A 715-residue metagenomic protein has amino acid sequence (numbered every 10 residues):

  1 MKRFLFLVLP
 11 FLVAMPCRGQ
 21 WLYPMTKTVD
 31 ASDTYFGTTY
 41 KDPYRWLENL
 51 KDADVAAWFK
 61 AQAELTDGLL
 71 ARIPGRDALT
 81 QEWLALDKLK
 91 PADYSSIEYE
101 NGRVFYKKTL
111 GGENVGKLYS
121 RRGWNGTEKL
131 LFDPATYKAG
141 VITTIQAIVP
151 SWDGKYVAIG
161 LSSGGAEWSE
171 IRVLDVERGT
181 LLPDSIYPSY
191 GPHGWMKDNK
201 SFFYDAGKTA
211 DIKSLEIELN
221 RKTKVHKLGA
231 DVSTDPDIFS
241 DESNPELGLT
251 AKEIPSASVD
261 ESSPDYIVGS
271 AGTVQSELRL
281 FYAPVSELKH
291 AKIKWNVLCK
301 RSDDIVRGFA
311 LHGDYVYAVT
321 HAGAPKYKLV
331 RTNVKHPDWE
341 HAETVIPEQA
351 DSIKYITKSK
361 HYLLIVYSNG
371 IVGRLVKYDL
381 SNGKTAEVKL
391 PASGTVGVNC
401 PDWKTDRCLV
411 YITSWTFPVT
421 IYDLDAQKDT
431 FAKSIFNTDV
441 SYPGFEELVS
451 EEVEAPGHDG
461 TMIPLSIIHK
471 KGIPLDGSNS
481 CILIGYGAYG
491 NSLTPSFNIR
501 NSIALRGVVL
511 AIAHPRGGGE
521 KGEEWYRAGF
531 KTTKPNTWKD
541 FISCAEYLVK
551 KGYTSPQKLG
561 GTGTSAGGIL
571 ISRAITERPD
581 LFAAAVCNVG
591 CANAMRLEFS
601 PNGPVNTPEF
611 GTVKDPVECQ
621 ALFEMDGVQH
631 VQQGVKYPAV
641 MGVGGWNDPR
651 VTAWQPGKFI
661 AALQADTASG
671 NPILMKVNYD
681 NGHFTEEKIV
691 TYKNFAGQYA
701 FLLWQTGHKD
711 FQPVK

Functional and structural regions predicted by a protein language model:
M1-W21, W646: Bacterial Sec-dependent N-terminal signal peptides
L7, G19-L390, G397-R407, W415-V419 (+4 more regions): Beta-propeller folds
T109, H321, T413, I484-G490 (+3 more regions): Glycine-rich His-Gly loop
W124-T127, G164-A166, E177-T180, M196-N199 (+11 more regions): Secondary-structure transition/capping motifs at alpha-helix termini and the adjoining loop/turn into the next element
A135-I148, I159-A166, T180-L182, A426-T430 (+3 more regions): Cap/lid segment of the alpha/beta-hydrolase catalytic domain
T234-S240, E246-T250, E446-E447, E451-V453 (+1 more regions): Surface-exposed acidic, glycine/proline-enriched linker/cap segments that occur as 15-30-residue helix-coil
D338, T357, L380-N382, A386 (+7 more regions): Extracellular/periplasmic ectodomains of large secreted or surface enzymes and adhesion receptors
A513-K715: Active-site-proximal cap/loop segments of hydrolase catalytic domains
